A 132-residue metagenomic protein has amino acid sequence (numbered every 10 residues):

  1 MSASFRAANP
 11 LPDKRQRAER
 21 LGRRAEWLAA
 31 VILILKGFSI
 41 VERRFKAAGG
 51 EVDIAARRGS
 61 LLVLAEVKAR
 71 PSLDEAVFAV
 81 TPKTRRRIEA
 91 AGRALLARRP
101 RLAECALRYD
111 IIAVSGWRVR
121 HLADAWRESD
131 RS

Functional and structural regions predicted by a protein language model:
M1-R43: Acidic-basic catalytic patches of nuclease active cores, encompassing PD-(D/E)XK and other metal-cofactor nuclease
L33, V52-E75, V80, I88: Conserved catalytic cores of phosphodiester-cleaving nucleases, focusing on short active-site segments
F38-S39, R43-K46, G50-V52, E75-R87 (+2 more regions): Amphipathic, hydrophobic secondary-structure cores in small proteins
F45, K68, A125-W126: Residues forming the ATP-binding cleft of Hanks-type serine/threonine protein kinase domains
A47-G49, R58-S60, S115: A generic beta-sheet turn/junction motif
R99-S132: Domain-level recognition of nuclease-like catalytic cores that cleave nucleotide substrates
